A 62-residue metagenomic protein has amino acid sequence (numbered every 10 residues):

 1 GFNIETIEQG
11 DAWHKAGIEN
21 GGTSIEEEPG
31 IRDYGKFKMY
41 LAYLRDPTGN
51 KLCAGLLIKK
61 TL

Functional and structural regions predicted by a protein language model:
G1-P47: Vicinal oxygen chelate
D33-Y34, L57-T61: A short acidic/small-residue loop/turn micro-motif
